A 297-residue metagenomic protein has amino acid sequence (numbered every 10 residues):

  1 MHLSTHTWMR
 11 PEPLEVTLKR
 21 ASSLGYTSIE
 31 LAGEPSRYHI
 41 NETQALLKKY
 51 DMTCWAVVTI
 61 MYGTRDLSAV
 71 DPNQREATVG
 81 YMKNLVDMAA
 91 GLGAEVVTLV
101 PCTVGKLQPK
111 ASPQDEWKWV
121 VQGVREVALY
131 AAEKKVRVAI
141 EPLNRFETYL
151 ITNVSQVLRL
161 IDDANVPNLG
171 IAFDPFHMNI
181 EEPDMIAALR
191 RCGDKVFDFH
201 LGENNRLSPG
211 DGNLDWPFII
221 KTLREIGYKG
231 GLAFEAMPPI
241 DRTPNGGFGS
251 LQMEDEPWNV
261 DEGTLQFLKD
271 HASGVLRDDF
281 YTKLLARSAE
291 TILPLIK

Functional and structural regions predicted by a protein language model:
M1-A94, Q252-K297: N-terminal pre-domain/capping segments
M1-H2, P11-S22, S155-L169, N179-K297: Histidine-acidic metal/acid-base catalytic patches
M1-T7, I29-L31, C54-T59, V97-L99 (+4 more regions): Hydrophobic faces of well-ordered beta-strands that scaffold small-molecule active sites in alpha/beta enzyme cores
W8-L14, E30-E42, D66-L67, G105-Q108 (+4 more regions): Acidic-and-aromatic substrate-binding clefts and catalytic sites of carbohydrate-active enzymes
V16-S23, Y38-V58, D87-A94, R125-K134 (+3 more regions): Acidic (Asp/Glu)-rich catalytic clusters
N41-Y50, V70-A77, A94-T103, V136-R145 (+4 more regions): Noncatalytic linker/hinge segments flanking ATPase motor cores
K49, P72-G170, E182, N259-F267 (+2 more regions): Active-site acidic/histidine proton-transfer and metal-coordination neighborhood in alpha/beta enzyme cores
T59-Y62, C102-V104, D194-K195: Short connector loops/turns at beta-strand edges and beta->alpha or beta->beta junctions
